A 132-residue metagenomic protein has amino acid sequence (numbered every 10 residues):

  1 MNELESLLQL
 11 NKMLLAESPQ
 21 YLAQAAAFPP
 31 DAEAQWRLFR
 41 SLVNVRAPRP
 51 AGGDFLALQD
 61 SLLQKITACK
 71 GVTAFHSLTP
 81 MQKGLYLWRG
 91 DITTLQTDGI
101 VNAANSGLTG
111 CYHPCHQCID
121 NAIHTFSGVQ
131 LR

Functional and structural regions predicted by a protein language model:
M1-R132: Macrodomain-like recognition of ADP-ribose-binding/processing modules
